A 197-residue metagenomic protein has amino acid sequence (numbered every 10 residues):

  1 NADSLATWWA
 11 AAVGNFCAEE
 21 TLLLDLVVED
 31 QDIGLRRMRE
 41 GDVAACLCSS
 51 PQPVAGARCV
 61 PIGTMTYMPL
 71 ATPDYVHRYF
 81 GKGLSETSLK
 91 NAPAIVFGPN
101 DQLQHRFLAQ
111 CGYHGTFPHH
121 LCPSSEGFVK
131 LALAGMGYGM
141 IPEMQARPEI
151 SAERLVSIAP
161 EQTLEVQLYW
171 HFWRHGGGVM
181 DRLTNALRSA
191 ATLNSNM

Functional and structural regions predicted by a protein language model:
N1-A55: Central regulatory/effector-binding core of bacterial HTH transcription factors
A2, V28, P93, G98 (+1 more regions): Short loop or secondary-structure boundary microenvironments that flank and position key functional residues
S4-T7, D32-I33, P53-V54, Q102-L103 (+4 more regions): Short alpha-helical
W8, P160-M197: A late-sequence structural motif
D30-Q31, C48-P53, T72-P73, S124 (+1 more regions): Beta->alpha turn/N-cap motifs
A44-S49, G137-I141, I158: Paired acidic/hydrophobic, glycine-rich loop segments that form the ligand-binding mouth/hinge of periplasmic-binding
R58-M136, Q145-E165, T192-M197: C-terminal regulatory
